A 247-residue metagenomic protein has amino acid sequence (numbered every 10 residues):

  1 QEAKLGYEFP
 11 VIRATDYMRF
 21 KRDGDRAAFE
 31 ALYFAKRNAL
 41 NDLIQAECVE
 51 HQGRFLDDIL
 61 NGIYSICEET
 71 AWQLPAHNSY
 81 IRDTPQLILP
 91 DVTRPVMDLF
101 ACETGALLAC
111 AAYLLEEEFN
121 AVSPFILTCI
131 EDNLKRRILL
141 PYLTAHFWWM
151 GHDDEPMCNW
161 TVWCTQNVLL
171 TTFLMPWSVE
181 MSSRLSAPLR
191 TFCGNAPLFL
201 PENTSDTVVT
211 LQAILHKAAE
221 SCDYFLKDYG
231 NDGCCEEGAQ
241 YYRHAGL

Functional and structural regions predicted by a protein language model:
Q1-K21: Low-complexity, Ser/Thr/Pro/Gly-enriched N-terminal "stalk/linker" regions
F9-D16, A28-L32, K36: N-proximal short alpha-helices
G24-D25: Intrinsically disordered, low-complexity acidic/Q/S/K-rich activation/interaction tracts characteristic
E30-L247: Aromatic-lined, polymer-binding surfaces characteristic of secreted/periplasmic polysaccharide-degrading enzymes
